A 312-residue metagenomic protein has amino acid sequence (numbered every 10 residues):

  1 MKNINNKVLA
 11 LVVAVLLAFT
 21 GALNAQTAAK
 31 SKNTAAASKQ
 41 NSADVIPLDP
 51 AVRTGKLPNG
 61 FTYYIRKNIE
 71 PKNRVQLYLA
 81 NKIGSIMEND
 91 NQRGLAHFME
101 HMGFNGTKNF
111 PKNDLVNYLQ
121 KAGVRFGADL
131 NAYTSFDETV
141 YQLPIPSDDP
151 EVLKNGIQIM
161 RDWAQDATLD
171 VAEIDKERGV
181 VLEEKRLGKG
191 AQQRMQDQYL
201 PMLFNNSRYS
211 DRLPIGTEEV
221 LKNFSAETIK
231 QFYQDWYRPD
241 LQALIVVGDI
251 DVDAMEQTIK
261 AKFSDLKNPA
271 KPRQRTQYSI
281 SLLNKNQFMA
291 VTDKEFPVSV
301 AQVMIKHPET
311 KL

Functional and structural regions predicted by a protein language model:
M1-V12: Bacterial N-terminal signal peptides that target proteins for export
A10-G21: Bacterial N-terminal signal peptides
A28-S38, N206, A243-K311: An aromatic/glycine/proline-enriched structural segment found at the starts of mature extracellular/organellar domains
A35-R53, Y141-P144, P201-Q242, Q274-S279 (+1 more regions): Histidine-acidic residue clusters that define the catalytic metal-binding segment of zinc metallopeptidase domains
K39-A80: Mature N-terminal segment immediately following signal peptide/propeptide cleavage in secreted/periplasmic
V52-T54, T62-N68, K230-D235, K285-D293: Short, surface-exposed beta-strand/loop micro-motifs that present aromatic residues
P58, K72-R74, G123, T134-E138 (+6 more regions): Short, solvent-exposed loop/turn segments at the edges of secondary structure
P71, N81-R194, N223-L241, D251-A254 (+1 more regions): Active-site-adjacent, His/Asp/Glu-enriched structural segments that form or flank metal-binding and acid/base networks
